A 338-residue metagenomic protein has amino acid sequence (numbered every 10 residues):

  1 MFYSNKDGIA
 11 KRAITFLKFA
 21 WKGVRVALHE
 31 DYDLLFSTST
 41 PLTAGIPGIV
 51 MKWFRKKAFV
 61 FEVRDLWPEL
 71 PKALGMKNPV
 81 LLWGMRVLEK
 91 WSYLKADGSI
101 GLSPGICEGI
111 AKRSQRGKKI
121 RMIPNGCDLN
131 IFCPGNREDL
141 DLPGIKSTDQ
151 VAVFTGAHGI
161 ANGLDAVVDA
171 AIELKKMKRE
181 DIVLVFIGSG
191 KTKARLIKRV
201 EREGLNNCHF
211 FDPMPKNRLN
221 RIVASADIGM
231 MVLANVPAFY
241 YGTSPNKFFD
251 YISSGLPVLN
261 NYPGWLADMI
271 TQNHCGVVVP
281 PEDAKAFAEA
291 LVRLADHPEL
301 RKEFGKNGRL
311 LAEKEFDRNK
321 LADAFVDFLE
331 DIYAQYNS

Functional and structural regions predicted by a protein language model:
V24, D31, T43-F54, V80-G101: Membrane-proximal helix-turn-helix segments that form the acceptor-binding/catalytic region of lipid-linked
D97, V223-Y241, L256: Acidic donor-binding loop of glycosyltransferase active sites
G105, I123-G126: Carbohydrate-associated surface elements
C133-S147, L300: A short helix/loop element that forms part of the nucleotide-sugar donor recognition site in Leloir-type
I145-I172, V185: Conserved donor-binding/catalytic core segment of Leloir-type glycosyltransferases
I187, A194-R221, S225-I228: Nucleotide-activated donor-binding/catalytic signature segment of Leloir-type glycosyltransferases, i.e., the conserved
Q272-N273, V277-A284, R293-E299: Conserved acidic donor-binding segment of nucleotide-sugar-dependent glycosyltransferases
A286, R293, L300-K314, A324: A short, well-ordered alpha-helix in the C-terminal region of glycosyltransferases
